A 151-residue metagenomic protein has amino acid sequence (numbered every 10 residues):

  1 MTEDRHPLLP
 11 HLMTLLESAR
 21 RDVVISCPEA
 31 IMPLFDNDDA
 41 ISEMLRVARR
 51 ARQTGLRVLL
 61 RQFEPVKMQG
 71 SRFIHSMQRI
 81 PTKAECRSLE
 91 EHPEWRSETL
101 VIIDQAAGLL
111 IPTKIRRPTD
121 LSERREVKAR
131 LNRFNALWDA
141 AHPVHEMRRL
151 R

Functional and structural regions predicted by a protein language model:
M1-P7, H11, S18: Extended, compositionally biased accessory segments flanking or bridging domains
D4-P7, D36, E126: Soluble or luminal CAZymes and related metallo-dependent hydrolases
L8-L9, A40-I41, R130: Amphipathic coiled-coil/heptad-repeat helices and related helical stalk/stem segments that mediate oligomerization
L15-R79: Primarily the HKD phosphodiesterase
I31, D36, R117-D120, H142-R148: Polyanion-engaging groove/track-forming segments
K67-R72, R124, A141-H145: Serine-centered coil/turn micro-motif
E85-R130: HKD (HxKxxxxD) catalytic microenvironment of the phospholipase D
R133-R151: Charged phosphate-binding loop/patch that engages nucleotide di/tri-phosphates or the phosphate backbone of nucleic
